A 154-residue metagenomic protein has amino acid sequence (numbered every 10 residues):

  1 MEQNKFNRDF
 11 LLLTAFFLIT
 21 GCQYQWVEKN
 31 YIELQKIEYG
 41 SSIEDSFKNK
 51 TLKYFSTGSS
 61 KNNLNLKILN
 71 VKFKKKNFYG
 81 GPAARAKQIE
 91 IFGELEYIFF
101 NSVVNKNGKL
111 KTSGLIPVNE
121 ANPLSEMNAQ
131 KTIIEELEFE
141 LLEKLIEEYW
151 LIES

Functional and structural regions predicted by a protein language model:
M1-C22: Sec-dependent bacterial lipoprotein signal peptides
R8-D9, N107-I116, E147-S154: Short secondary-structure transition/capping segments
T14-A15, Y39-S46, K67-K75, K87 (+2 more regions): Short linear motifs at secondary-structure transitions and domain/linker junctions
L18-E38: Bacterial Sec signal peptide processing site at the extreme N-terminus
V27-L34, Q130-S154: Compositionally biased, intrinsically disordered linkers/stalks adjacent to structured regions
Y31-L52: Post-signal peptide N-terminal segment of mature Sec-exported envelope proteins
L52-Y54, N62-K109, I116-K131, E135 (+2 more regions): Surface-exposed short loop/turn segments
